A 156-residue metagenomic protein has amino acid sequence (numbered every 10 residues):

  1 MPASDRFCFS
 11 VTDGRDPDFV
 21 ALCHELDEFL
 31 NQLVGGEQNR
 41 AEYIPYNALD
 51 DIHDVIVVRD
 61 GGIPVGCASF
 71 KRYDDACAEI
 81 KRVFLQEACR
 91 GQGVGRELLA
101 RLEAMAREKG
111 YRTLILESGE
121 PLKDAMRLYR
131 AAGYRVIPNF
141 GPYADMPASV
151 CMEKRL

Functional and structural regions predicted by a protein language model:
A3-F7, R15, R112-I115, G119-G133 (+1 more regions): C-terminal "cap" of GNAT-fold acetyltransferases
S4-K81, Q86-A88, L99-R101, M105 (+2 more regions): Acetyl-CoA-dependent GNAT
T12, G95, S118: Charged, low-complexity surface patches
G62, G66, G93-G95, G133: Conserved phosphate-binding and hydrolysis motifs of nucleotide-dependent enzymes
Q86-A88, Q92, E120: Active-site acidic-Proline motif in GNAT/NAT acetyltransferases
Q92, E97, A104, T113-I115: Charged, amphipathic alpha-helical coiled-coil/dimerization segments
